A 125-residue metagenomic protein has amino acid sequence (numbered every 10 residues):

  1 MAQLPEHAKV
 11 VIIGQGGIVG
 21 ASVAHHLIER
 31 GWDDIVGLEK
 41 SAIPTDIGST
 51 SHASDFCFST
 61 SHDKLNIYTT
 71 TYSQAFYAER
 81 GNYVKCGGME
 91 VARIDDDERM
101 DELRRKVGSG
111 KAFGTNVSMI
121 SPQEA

Functional and structural regions predicted by a protein language model:
A2-V19, V36: Beta1/beta-strand and adjacent pyrophosphate-binding region of the FAD-binding site in flavoprotein oxidoreductases
Q3-P5, V11, I28, S49-T50 (+1 more regions): Generic structural signal for beta-strand residues in well-ordered domains
H7-A8, W32-D33, C86, T115: Short coil/turn connectors at secondary-structure junctions
G14-G20, G48, D55, G87 (+1 more regions): Glycine-centered flexibility sites
I28-T50: Glycine-rich FAD pyrophosphate-binding loop
A53-A125: Dinucleotide-binding Rossmann-like beta1-alpha1 core, especially the glycine-rich loop that anchors the ADP
